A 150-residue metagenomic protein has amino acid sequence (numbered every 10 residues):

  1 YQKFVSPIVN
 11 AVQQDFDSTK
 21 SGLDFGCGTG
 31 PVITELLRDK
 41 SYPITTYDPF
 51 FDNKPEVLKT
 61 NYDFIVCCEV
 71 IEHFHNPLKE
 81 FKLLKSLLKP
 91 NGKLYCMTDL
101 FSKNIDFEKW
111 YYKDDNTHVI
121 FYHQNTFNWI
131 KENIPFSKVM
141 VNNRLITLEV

Functional and structural regions predicted by a protein language model:
Y1-F64, F81, M97, D114-D115 (+3 more regions): Conserved N-terminal segment of class I S-adenosyl-L-methionine
D17, H75, K89: Short conserved AdoMet
F50-F51, D99-N104, I120: Short "lid" loop at the C-terminus of a central beta-strand within the Rossmann-like core of SAM-dependent
F64-P77: A short SAM/SAH-binding and catalytic strip from SAM-dependent methyltransferases
F74-L84, T98: A short, conserved alpha-helix within the catalytic core of class I
N91-L100: Conserved beta-strand signature within the Rossmann-like core of class I S-adenosyl-L-methionine
F107-D115: Short glycine/proline- and charge-enriched loop/turn segments that cap or connect secondary-structure elements
P135-V139: Short secondary-structure junctions
